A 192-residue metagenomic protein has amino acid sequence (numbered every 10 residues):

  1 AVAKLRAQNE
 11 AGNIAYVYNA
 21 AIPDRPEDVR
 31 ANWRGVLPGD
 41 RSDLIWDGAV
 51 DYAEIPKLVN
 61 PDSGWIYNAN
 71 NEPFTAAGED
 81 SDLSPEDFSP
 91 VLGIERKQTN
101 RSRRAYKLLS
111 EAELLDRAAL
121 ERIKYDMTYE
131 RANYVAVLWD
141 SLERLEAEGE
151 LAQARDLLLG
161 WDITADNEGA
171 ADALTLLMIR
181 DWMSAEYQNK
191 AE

Functional and structural regions predicted by a protein language model:
A7-E192: Long, compositionally biased non-active-site segments enriched in small/hydrophobic residues and glycine
